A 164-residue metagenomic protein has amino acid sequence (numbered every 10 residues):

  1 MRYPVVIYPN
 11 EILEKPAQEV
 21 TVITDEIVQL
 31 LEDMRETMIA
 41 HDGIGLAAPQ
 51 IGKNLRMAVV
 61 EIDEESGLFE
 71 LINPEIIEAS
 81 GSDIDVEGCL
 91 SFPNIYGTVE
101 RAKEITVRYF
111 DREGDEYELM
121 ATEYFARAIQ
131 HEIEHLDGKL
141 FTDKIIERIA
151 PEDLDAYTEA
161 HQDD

Functional and structural regions predicted by a protein language model:
M1-D164: Positively charged
